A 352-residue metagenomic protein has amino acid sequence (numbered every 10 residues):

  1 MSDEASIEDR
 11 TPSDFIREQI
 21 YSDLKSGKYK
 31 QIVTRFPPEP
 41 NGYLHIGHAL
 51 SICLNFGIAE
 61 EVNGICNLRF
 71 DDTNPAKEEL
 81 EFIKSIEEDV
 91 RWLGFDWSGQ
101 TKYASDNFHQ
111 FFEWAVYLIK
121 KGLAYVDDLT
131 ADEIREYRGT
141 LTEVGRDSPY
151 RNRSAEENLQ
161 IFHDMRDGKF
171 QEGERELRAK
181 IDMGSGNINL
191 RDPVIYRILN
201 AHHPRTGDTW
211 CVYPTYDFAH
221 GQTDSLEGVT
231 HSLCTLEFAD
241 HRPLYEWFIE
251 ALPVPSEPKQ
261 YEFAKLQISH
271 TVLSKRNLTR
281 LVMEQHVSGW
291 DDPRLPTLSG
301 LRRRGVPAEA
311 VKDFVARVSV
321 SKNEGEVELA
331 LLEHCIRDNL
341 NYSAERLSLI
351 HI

Functional and structural regions predicted by a protein language model:
M1-Y43, G64-C66, Q100, D167 (+6 more regions): Non-catalytic terminal extensions that flank enzyme cores
D9-E88, P204-T235: N-terminal catalytic cores of NTP/NDP-binding nucleotidyl/phosphoryl-transfer enzymes
E60, R91, I119: Anion (oxyanion) recognition and catalysis
L68, D72-N74, L80, Y117-N277 (+4 more regions): Active-site cores that bind ATP or allylic diphosphates and position pyrophosphate for catalysis
N74-K77, A104-F108: Acidic-and-aromatic substrate-binding clefts and catalytic sites of carbohydrate-active enzymes
I83-A104: A glycine-rich helix N-cap at a beta->alpha junction
S85-D89, W114-Y117, L244: Alpha-helical scaffold elements adjacent to nucleotide-binding pockets in ATP/GTP-utilizing enzyme cores
